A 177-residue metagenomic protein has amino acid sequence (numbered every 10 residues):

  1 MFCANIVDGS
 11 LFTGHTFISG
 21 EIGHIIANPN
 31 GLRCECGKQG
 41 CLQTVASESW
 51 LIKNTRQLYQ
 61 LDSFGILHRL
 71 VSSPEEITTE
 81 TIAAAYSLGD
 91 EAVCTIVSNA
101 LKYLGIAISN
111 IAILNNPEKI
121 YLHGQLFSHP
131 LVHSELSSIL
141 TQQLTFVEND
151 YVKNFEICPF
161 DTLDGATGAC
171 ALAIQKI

Functional and structural regions predicted by a protein language model:
M1-A46: Glycine-rich phosphate-binding loop of actin/hexokinase-like ATP-binding domains
L11, P29-N30, K38, L42-I177: ATP-binding/phosphotransfer module of carbohydrate and carboxylate kinases, centering on a glycine-rich
